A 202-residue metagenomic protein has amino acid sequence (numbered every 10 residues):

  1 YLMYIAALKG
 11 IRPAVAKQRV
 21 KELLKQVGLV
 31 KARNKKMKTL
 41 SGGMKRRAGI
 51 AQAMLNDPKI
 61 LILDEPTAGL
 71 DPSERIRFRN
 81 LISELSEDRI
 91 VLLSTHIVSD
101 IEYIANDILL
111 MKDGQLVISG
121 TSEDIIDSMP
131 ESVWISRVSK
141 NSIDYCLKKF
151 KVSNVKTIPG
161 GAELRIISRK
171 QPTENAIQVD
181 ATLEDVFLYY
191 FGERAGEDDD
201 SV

Functional and structural regions predicted by a protein language model:
M3, A7, A14-A32: Conserved ABC ATPase "signature" region
K36-L40: Conserved ABC ATPase signature
I50: Hydrophobic anchor residue at the start of the ABC signature
D57: Conserved catalytic motifs of ABC-family nucleotide-binding domains
L61-D64: Catalytic Walker B motif of ABC-type/P-loop ATPase nucleotide-binding domains
T67-A68, V98: Short loop immediately C-terminal to the Walker-B catalytic DE motif in ABC-type ATPase nucleotide-binding domains
F78-R165: ABC transporter nucleotide-binding domain
